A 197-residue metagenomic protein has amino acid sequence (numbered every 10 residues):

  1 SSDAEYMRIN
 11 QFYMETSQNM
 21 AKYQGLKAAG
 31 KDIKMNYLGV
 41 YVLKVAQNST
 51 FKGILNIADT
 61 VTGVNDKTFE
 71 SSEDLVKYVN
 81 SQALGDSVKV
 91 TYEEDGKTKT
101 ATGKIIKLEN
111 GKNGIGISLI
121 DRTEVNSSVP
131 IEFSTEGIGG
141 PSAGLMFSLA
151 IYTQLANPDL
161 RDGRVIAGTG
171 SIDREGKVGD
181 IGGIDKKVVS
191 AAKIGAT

Functional and structural regions predicted by a protein language model:
S1-A4, I172, G176: Beta-strand-rich cores of mature extracytoplasmic or soluble domains
S2-A46, K104-S127, E132-G168: PDZ/PDZ-like peptide-tail recognition elements
N10, N19-Y23, K52-L55, S72-V79 (+2 more regions): Extracytoplasmic/secreted envelope proteins and their assembly/folding machinery, especially bacterial periplasmic
E15-T16, A21-G63, K67-E70, G176-G182 (+1 more regions): PDZ/PDZ-like domain segments forming the peptide/carboxylate-binding groove, activating on the N-terminal beta-strands
L26, F51, A58-V61, V90 (+4 more regions): Terminal peptide-recognition signature
I33-K34, L55, Q82-A83, E94 (+3 more regions): Extracellular/periplasmic catalytic domains that process cell-envelope and extracellular macromolecules
V76-L119: PDZ-domain C-terminal substructure recognizer with occasional recognition of PDZ-binding tails
Q154, I166, R174-T197: Glycine- and Gly-Pro-enriched alpha-helical subdomains that act as flexible, kink-prone "lid/hinge" or packing modules
